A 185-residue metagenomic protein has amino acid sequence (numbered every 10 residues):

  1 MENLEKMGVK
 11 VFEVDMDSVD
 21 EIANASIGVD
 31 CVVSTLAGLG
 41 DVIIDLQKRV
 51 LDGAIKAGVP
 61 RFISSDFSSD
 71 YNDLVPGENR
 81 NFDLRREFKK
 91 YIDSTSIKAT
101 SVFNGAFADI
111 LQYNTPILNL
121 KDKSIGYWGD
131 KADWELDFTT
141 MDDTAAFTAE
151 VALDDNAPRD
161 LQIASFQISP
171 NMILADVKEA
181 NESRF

Functional and structural regions predicted by a protein language model:
M1-K6, D17-D20, A25, L39-V42 (+3 more regions): Oxidoreductase cofactor-interface core, primarily capturing Rossmann-like NAD(P)-dependent enzymes
V9: Short, structured active-site "lid" loops
V14: Cofactor-binding loops of NAD(P)H-dependent oxidoreductases, dominated by short-chain dehydrogenase/reductases
S26-T35, I63: N-terminal Rossmann-like NAD(P) cofactor-binding module of classical short-chain dehydrogenase/reductase
P60: Short acidic/polar active-site loop segments enriched in Thr and Asp
